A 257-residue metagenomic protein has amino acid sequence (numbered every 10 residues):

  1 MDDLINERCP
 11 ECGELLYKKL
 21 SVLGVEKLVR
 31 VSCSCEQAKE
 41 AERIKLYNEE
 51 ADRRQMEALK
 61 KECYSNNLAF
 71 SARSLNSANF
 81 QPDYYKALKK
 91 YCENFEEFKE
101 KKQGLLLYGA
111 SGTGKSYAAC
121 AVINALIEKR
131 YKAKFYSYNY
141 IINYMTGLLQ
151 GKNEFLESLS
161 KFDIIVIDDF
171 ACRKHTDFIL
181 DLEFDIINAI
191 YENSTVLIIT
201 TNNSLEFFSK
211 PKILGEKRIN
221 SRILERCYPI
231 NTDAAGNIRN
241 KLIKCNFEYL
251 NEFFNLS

Functional and structural regions predicted by a protein language model:
M1-K86, L242-S257: A short, basic N-terminal segment
N76-L105: Pre-Walker A (pre-P-loop) alpha-helix and adjacent loop at the N terminus of AAA/AAA+ ATPase modules, a conserved
Y85-K89, I123-F162, K174-D181: Short glycine-rich substrate-engagement loop in P-loop NTPases that contacts/grips substrate
K101-A119: Walker A/P-loop nucleotide-binding motif
L106, K134-S137, I198-I199: A structural signal for short, well-ordered beta-strand segments and their strand-loop junctions that often border
Y131-K132, K161-I164, N193-I199: Loop/turn-to-beta-strand initiation segments
I142-M145, C172-S257: Replace "adjacent to P-loop NTPase cores in ATP/GTP-dependent enzymes" with "adjacent to NTP-binding cores
D168-F170: Walker B catalytic acidic pair
